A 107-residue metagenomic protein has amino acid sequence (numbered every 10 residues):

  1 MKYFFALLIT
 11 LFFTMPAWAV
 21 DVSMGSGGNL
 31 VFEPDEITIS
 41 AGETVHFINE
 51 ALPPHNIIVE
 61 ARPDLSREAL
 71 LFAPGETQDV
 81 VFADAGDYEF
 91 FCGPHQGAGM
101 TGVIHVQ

Functional and structural regions predicted by a protein language model:
M1-F4: Positively charged n-region of N-terminal signal peptides that target proteins for export
A6-L7, A17: Cleavable N-terminal signal peptides
A17-Q107: Extracytoplasmic copper-binding redox domains, predominantly the cupredoxin/blue-copper superfamily
